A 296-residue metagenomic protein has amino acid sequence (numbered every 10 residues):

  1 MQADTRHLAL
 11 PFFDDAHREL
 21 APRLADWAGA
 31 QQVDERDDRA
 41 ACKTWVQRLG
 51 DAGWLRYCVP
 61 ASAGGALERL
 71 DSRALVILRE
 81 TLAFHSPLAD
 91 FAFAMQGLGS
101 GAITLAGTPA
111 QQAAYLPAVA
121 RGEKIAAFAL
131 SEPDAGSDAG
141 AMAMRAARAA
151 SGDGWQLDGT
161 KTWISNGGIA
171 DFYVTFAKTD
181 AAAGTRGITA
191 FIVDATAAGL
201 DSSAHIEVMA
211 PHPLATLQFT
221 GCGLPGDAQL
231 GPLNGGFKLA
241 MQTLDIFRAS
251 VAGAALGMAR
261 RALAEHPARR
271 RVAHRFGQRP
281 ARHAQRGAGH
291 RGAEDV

Functional and structural regions predicted by a protein language model:
M1-E19: Intrinsic disorder at enzyme termini
H17, L78, T108, F128 (+5 more regions): Buried hydrophobic positions in well-ordered alpha/beta secondary-structure cores of metabolic enzymes
A52-E123, N166-F172: Internal helix-loop-helix
F84, A135-G136, T162-G167, V208-M209 (+1 more regions): Glycine-rich phosphate/pyrophosphate-binding beta-alpha loops
G122-L130: A short, Trp-centered hydrophobic/proline-enriched beta-strand micro-motif
M144-R148: A structural signal for short hydrophobic beta-strand segments in well-ordered beta-sheet cores
G154-L200: A short core secondary-structure module
L200-V296: Glycine-rich beta->alpha junctions and the first turn(s) of the following alpha-helix
